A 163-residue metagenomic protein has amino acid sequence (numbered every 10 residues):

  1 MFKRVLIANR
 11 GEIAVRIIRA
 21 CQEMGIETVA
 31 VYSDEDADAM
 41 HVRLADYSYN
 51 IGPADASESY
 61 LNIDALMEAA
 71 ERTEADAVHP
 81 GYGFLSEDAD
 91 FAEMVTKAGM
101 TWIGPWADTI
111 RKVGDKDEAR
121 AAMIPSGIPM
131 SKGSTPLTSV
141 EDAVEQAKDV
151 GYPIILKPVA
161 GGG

Functional and structural regions predicted by a protein language model:
M1-G163: N-terminal beta-alpha lobe that positions the nucleotide/phosphoryl donor in ATP/NTP-coupled carboxylate activation
